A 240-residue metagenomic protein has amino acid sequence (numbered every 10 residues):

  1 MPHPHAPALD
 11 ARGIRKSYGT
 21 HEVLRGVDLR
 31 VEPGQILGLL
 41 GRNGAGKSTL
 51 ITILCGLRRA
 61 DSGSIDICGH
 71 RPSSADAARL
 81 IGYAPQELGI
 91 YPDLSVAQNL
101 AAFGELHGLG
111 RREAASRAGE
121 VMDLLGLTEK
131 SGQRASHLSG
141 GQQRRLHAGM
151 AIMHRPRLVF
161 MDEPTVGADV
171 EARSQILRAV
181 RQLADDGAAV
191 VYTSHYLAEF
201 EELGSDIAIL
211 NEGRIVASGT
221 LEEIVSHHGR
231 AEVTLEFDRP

Functional and structural regions predicted by a protein language model:
G63-A77: Conserved ABC transporter NBD signature motif
A101, E105, R112-K130: Conserved ABC ATPase "signature" region
R134-L138: Conserved ABC ATPase signature
V159-E163: Catalytic Walker B motif of ABC-type/P-loop ATPase nucleotide-binding domains
L177-P240: ABC transporter nucleotide-binding domain
